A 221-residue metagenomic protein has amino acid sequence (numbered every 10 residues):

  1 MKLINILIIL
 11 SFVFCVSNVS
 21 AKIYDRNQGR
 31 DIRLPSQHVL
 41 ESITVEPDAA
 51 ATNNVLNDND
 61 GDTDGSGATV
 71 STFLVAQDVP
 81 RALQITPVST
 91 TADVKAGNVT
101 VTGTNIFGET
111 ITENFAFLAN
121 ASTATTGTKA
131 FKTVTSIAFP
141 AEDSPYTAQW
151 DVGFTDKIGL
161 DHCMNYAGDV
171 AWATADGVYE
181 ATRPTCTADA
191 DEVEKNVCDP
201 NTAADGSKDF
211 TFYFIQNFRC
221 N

Functional and structural regions predicted by a protein language model:
M1-N5: Positively charged n-region of N-terminal signal peptides that target proteins for export
I8-I9: Sec-dependent N-terminal signal peptides
F12-A21: Sec/Tat signal peptide C-region and signal peptidase I cleavage site
K22-N221: Surface-exposed, low-hydrophobicity beta-strand/loop segments enriched in small/polar/acidic residues
